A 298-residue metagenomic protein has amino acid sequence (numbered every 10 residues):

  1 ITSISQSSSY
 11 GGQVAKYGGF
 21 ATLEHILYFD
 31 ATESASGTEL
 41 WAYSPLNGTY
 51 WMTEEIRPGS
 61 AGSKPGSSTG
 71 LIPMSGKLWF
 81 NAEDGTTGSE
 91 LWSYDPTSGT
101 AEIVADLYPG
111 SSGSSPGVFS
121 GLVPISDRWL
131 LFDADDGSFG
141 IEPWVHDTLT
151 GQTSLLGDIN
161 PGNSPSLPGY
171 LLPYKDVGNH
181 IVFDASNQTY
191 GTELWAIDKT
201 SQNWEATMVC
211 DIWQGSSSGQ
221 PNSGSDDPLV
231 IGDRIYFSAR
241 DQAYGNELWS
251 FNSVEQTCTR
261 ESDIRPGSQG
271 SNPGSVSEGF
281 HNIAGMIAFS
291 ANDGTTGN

Functional and structural regions predicted by a protein language model:
I1-N298: Feature 14080 marks short, conserved micro-sites in well-ordered regions that are central to protein function
